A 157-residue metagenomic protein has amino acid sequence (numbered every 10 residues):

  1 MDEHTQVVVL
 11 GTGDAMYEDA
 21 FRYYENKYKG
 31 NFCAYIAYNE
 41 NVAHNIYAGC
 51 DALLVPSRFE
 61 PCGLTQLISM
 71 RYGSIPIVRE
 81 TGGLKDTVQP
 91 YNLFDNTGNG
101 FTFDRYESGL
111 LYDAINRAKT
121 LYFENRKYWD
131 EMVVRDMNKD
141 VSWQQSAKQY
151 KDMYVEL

Functional and structural regions predicted by a protein language model:
M1, F123-E124, E156-L157: Glycine-rich phosphate/diphosphate-binding loops that line cofactor/substrate pockets in enzymes
M1-N45, T102: Nucleotide-activated donor-binding/catalytic signature segment of Leloir-type glycosyltransferases, i.e., the conserved
A15, S108-Y112, Q144: Loop/helix-junction capping segments adjacent to catalytic residues or to phosphate/diphosphate-binding pockets
Y24, Y28, A118-L121, L157: Hydrophobic helix-cap positions at the C-terminus of alpha-helices in RecA-like/P-loop ATPase nucleotide-binding cores
E40, N45-N138: Catalytic binding pocket for nucleotide-activated donors in carbohydrate/polymer assembly enzymes
W143-L157: C-terminal alpha-helical cap of glycosyltransferases
